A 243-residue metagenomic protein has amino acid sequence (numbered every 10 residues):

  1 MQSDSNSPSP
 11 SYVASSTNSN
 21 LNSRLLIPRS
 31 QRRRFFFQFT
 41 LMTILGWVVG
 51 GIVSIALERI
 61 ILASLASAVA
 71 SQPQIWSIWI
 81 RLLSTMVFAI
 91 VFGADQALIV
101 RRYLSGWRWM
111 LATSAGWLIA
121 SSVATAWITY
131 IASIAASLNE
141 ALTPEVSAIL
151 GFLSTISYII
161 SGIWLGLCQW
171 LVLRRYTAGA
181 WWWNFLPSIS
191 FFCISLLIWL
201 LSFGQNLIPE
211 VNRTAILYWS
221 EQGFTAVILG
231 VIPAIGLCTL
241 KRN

Functional and structural regions predicted by a protein language model:
Q2-N243: Juxtamembrane/disordered regions of integral membrane proteins
